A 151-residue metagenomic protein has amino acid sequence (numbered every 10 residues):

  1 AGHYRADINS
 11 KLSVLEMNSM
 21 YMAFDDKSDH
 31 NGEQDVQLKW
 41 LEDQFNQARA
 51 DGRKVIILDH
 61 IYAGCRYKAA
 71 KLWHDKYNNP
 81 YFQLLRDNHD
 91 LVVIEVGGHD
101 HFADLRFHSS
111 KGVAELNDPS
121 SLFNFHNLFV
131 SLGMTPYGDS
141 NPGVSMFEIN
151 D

Functional and structural regions predicted by a protein language model:
A1-D43, E115, F123-L128: Extended active-site neighborhood of metal-dependent phosphoesterases/phosphodiesterases
R5-D7, S13-M17, K54-D59, V93-G97 (+2 more regions): Structural recognition of the beta-strand scaffold that forms the well-ordered cores of secreted hydrolase catalytic
A6-I8, A48, S120, G138: Sterically constrained small-residue positions within well-ordered secondary structures of folded domains
S10-K11, S19-M22, Y62-A63, F102 (+2 more regions): Conserved beta-strand elements of beta-rich interaction domains across eukaryotes, especially beta-propellers
Y21-K39, N46-E95, F107: Active-site-proximal segments of metal-dependent phosphoesterases and phosphodiesterases across multiple
A70-D151: Conserved beta-sheet core of the metallophosphoesterase superfamily
